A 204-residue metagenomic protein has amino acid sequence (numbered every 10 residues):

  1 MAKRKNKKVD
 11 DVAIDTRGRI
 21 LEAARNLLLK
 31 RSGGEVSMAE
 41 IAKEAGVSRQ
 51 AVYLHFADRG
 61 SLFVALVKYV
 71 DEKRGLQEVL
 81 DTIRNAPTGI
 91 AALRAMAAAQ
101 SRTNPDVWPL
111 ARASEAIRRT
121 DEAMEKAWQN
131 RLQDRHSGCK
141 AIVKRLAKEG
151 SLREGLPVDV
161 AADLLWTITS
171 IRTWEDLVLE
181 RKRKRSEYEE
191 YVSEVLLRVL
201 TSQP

Functional and structural regions predicted by a protein language model:
M1-D15: N-terminal intrinsically disordered/low-complexity leader segments
A13-A24, I41, L66-V70, R74 (+1 more regions): Generic hydrophobic, amphipathic alpha-helix propensity
R19, L27-S61, A65: Helix-turn-helix
F56, A116-D121: Short helix-capping/turn signature of helix-turn-helix
A65, E78-D106, A162: Hydrophobic alpha-helical connector segments
R102-A113, A123-E149, D159-D163, E194-T201: Amphipathic alpha-helical packing segments from all-alpha helical-bundle domains
A147-V195, Q203-P204: Hydrophobic/aromatic-rich alpha-helical bundle segments in the mid-to-C-terminal region
